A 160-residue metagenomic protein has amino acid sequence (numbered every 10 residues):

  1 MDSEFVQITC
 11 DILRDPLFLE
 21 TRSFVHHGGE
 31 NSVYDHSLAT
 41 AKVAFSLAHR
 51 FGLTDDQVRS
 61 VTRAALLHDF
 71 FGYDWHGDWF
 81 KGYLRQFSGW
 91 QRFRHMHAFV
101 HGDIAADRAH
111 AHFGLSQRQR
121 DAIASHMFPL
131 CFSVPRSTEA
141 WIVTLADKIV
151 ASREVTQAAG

Functional and structural regions predicted by a protein language model:
M1-G160: Metal-dependent phosphohydrolase cores
